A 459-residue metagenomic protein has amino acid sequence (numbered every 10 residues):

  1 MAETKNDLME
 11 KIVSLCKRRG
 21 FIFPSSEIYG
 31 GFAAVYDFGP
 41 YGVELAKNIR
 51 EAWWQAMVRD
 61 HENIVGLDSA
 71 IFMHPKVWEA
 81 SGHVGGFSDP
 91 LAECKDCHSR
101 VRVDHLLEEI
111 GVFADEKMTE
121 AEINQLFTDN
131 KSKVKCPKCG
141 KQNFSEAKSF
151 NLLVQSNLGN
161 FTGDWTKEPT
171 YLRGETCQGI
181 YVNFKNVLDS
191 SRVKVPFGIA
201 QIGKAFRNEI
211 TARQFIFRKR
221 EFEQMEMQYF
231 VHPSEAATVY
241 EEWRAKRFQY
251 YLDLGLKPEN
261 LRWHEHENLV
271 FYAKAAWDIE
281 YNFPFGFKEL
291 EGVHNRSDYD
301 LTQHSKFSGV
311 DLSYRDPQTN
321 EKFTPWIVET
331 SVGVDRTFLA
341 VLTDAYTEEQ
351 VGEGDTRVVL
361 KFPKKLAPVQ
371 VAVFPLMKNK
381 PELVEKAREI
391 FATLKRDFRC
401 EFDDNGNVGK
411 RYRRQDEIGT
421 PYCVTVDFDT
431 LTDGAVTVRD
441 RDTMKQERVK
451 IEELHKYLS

Functional and structural regions predicted by a protein language model:
M1-S459: NTP/phosphate- and nucleic-acid-binding module
